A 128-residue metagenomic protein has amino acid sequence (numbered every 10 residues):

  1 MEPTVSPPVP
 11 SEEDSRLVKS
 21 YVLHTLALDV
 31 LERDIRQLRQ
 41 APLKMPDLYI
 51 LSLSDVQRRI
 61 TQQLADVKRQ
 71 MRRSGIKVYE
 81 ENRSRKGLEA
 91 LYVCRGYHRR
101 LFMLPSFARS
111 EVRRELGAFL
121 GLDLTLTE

Functional and structural regions predicted by a protein language model:
M1-A41: Long, hydrophobic N-terminal alpha-helical segment
S6-P8, L51, R109: Generic secretory/membrane-interface signal
E13, S20-A27, D34, Y49-S52 (+3 more regions): Charged, solvent-exposed faces of alpha-helical coiled-coils
R39-I50: Short, surface-exposed loop/turn segments at secondary-structure junctions
S54, R58-E128: Low-complexity intrinsically disordered segments
